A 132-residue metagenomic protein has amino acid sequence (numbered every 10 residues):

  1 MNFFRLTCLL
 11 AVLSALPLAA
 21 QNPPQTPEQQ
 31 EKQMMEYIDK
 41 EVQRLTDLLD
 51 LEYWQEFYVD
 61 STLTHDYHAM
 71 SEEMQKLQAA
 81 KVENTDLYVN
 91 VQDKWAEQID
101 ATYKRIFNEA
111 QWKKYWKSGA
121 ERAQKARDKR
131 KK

Functional and structural regions predicted by a protein language model:
M1-T26: Bacterial Sec-dependent N-terminal signal peptides
Q21-K132: Charge-rich (acidic/polar
